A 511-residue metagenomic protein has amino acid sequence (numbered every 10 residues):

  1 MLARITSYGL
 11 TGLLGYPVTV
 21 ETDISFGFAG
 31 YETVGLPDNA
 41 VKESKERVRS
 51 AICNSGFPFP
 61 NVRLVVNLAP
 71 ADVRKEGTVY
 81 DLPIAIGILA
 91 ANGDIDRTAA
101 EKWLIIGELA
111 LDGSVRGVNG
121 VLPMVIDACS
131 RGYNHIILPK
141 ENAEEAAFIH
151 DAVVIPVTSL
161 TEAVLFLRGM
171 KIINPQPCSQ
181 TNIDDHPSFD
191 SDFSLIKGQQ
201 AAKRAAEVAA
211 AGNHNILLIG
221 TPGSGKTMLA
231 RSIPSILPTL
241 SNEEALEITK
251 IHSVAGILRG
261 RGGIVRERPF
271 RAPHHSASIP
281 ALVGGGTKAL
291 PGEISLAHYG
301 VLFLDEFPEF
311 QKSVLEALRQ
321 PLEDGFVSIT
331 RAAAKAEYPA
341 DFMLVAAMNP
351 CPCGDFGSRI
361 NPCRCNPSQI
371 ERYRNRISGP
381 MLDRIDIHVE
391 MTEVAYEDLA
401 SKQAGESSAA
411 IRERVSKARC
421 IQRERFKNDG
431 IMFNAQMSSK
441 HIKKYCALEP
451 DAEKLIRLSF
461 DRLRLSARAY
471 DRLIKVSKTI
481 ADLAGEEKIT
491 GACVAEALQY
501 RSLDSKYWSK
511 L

Functional and structural regions predicted by a protein language model:
M1-L217, S224-T227, T330, A469-Y470 (+1 more regions): Peripheral, non-AAA+ core regions of ATP-driven protein-machinery
V34-K45, P60, N67-G77, A289 (+1 more regions): Basic, amphipathic alpha-helical bundle interface domains used for macromolecular binding and assembly
F59-V62, A99-A100, G132, H150 (+8 more regions): Short loop/turn elements that form and flank the Walker-type P-loop nucleotide-binding site in RecA-like NTPase cores
D112, L304-Q311, G354: Catalytic P-loop NTPase motifs of RecA-like helicase/translocase cores
E207, R268-P269, P280-L302, K335: Conserved alpha-helical scaffold flanking the Walker A/P-loop in AAA+ ATPase domains
L218-R259: Walker A/P-loop
E244-S278, G285-G286, M432-K443, P450 (+2 more regions): Conserved inter-motif catalytic segment of the P-loop NTP-binding fold
Y299, D305-E306, A317: Walker B catalytic acidic pair
